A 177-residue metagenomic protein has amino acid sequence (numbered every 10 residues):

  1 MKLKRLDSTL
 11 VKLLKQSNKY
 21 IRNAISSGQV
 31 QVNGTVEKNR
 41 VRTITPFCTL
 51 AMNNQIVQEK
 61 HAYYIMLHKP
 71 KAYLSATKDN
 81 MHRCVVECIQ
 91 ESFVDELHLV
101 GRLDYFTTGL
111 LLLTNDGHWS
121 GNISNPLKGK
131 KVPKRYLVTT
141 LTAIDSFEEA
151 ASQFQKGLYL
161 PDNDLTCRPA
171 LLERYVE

Functional and structural regions predicted by a protein language model:
M1-N80: S4-like RNA-binding module at protein N-termini
I44-E177: RNA pseudouridine synthases
